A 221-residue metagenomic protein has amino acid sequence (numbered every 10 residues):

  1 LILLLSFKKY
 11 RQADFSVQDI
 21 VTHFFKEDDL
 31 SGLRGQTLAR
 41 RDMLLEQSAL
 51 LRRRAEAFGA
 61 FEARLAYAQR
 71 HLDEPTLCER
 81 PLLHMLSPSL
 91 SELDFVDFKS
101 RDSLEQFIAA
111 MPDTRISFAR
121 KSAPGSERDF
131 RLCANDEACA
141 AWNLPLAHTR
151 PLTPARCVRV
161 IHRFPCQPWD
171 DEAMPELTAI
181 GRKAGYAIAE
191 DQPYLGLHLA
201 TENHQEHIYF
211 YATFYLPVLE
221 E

Functional and structural regions predicted by a protein language model:
L1-D14, A187-I188: Basic helix-turn-helix/winged-helix DNA-binding cores and closely related short helical interaction motifs
L5-K8, V21-P75: Short, charged amphipathic alpha-helical surface segments
S6-F7, K99-S100, A173: Hydrophobic side chains in well-ordered alpha-helices
V21-T37, V96-A109, A155-H162, F210-T213: Short N-terminal helix-initiation segments at or just after the protein's N-terminus
R34, L45-L51, D94-F98, Q167-D171: Generic detection of long, well-ordered alpha-helical segments
E56-V160: Mid-protein regulatory/catalytic core that forms ligand/cofactor-binding pockets and protein-protein interaction
A119-E221: C-terminal regulatory/effector modules of DNA-binding transcriptional regulators
